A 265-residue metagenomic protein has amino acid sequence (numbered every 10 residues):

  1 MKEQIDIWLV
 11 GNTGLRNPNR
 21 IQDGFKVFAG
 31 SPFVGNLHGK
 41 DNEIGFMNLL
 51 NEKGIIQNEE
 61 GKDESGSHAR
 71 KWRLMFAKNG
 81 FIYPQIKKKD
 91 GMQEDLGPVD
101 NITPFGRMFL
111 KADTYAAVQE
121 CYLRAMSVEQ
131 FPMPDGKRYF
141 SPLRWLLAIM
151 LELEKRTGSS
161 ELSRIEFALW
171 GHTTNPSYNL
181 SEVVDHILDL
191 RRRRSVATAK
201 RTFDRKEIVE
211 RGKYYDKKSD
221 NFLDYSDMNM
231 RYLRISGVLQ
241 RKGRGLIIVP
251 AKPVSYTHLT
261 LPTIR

Functional and structural regions predicted by a protein language model:
M1-L259, R265: Donor-sugar nucleotide-binding helix/loop cap in glycosyltransferases
